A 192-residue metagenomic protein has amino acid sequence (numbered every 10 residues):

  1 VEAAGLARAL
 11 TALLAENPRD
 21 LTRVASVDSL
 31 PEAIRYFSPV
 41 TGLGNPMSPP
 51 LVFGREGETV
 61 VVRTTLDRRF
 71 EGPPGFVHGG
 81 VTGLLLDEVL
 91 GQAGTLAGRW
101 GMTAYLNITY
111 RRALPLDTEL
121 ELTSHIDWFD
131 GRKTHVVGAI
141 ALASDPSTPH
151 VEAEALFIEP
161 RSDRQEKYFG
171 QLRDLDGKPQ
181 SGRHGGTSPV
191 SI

Functional and structural regions predicted by a protein language model:
V1-P31, P115-L116, D127-I192: HotDog/MaoC-like acyl-thioester-processing domains
E2-E71: Long amphipathic N-terminal alpha/beta scaffold segment
T59, V77-W100: Active-site helix/loop of acyl-thioester processing domains in fatty-acid/polyketide metabolism, spanning hotdog-fold
E71-G72, T109: A structural connector/turn signal
P74-G75, G79, A113: Alpha-helix N-cap/helix-initiation motif
V89-E121: Hydrophobic beta-strand-centered segment that forms part of the acyl-chain substrate-binding groove
